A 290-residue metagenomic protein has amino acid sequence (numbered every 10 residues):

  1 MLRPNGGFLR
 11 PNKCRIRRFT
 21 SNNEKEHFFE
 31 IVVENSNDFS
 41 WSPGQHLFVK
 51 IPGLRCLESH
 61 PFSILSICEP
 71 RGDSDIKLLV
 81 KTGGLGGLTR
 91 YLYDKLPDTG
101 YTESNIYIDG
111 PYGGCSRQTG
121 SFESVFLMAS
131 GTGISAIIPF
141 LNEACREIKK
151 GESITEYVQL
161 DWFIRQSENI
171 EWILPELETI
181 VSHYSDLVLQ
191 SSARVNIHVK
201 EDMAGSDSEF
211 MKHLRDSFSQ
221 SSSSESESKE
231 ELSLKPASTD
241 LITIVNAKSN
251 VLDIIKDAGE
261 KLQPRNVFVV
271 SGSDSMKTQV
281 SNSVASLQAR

Functional and structural regions predicted by a protein language model:
M1-G7: Membrane-embedded alpha-helical bundles of multi-pass integral membrane proteins
P11-D38: Membrane-cytosol interface motif
K13-N22, S63-C68, A258: Short amphipathic beta-strand and strand-loop transition segments with alternating hydrophobic
E30-F126, S223-S228: FAD-binding FR-type
D38-W41, C56-E58, R71-S74, L85-T89 (+6 more regions): Eukaryotic short linear interaction motifs
L85-L88, D94-Y101, P111, D161-R290: Reductase modules of NAD(P)H-dependent flavoproteins
S130-D161, A289: Classical protein tyrosine phosphatase
